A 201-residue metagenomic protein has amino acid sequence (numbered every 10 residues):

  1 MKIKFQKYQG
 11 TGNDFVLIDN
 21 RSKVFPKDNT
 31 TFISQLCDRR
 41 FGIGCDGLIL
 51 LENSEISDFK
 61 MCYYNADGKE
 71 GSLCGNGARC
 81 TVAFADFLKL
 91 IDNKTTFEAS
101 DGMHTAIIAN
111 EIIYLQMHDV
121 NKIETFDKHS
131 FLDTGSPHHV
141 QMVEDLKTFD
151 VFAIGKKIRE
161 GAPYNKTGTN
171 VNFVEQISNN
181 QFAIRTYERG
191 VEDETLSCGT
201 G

Functional and structural regions predicted by a protein language model:
M1-N110, V140-T200: A glycine-rich beta-to-alpha transition motif near the start of alpha/beta enzyme domains, typified by
H104, H118, H129, H138-H139: Histidine (H) residue identity feature
L115-K128, A153-K156: Active-site glycine-rich loop that binds ribose-phosphate moieties when present
L132: Short glycine/Trp-rich loop-beta-loop segment that forms part of the substrate-binding cleft
